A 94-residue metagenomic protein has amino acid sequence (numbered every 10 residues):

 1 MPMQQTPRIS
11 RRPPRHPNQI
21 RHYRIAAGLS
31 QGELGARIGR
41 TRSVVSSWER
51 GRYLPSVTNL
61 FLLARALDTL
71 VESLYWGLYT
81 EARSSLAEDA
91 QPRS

Functional and structural regions predicted by a protein language model:
P2-A26: A short, Lys/Arg-rich alpha-helix, primarily the initiator
P2-Q4, Y75-S94: Short, charged recognition helix plus adjacent turn of helix-turn-helix-like nucleic-acid-binding domains
N18-R37, L62, A87-R93: Short basic helix-loop element that most often maps to the first helix and adjoining turn of HTH DNA-binding modules
I20, L34-G35, V45-W48, L74: Conserved hydrophobic/aromatic packing and binding residues within compact polymer-binding modules
R24, W48-E49, F61, Y75: N-terminal regions of proteins, emphasizing targeting and processing segments when present
I38-P55: Recognition helix of helix-turn-helix/homeodomain-like DNA-binding domains that insert into the DNA major groove
G39, T58-S73: DNA major-groove recognition helix of helix-turn-helix/homeodomain DNA-binding modules
